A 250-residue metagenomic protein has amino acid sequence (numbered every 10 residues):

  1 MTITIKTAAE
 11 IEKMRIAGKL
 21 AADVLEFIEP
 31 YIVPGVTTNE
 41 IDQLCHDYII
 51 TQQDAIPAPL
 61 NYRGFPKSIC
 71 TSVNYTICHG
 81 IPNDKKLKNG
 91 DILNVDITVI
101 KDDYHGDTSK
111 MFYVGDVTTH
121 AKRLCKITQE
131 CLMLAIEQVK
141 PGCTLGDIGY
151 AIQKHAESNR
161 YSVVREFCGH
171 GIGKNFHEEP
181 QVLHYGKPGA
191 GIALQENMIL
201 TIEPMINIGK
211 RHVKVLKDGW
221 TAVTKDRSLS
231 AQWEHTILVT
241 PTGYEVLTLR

Functional and structural regions predicted by a protein language model:
M1-R250: Active-site neighborhoods and metal-handling regions in enzymes and metal-associated proteins
